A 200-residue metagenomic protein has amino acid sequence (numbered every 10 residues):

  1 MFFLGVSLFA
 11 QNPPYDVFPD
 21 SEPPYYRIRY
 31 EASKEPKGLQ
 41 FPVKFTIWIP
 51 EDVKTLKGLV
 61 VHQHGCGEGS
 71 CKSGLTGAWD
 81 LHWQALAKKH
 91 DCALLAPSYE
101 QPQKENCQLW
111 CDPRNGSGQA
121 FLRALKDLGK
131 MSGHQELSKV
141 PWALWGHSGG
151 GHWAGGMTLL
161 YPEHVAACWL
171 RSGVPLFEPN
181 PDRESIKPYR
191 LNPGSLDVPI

Functional and structural regions predicted by a protein language model:
F2-A10: Hydrophobic h-region of N-terminal signal peptides that target proteins for export in Gram-negative bacteria
A10-L59, K89-H90, W142-W145, G149-M157 (+2 more regions): A domain-start/cap signature at the N-terminus of enzymes
V53-K57, Q63-K104: Short substrate-entry loop that stabilizes the transition state in hydrolases
K57, S70-T76, E105-W110, G155-M157 (+1 more regions): Short, solvent-exposed loop/turn and secondary-structure capping segments
L59-Q63, A93-S98, P141-G146, A166-S172 (+1 more regions): Structural recognition of the beta-strand scaffold that forms the well-ordered cores of secreted hydrolase catalytic
G77-L81, C111-Q119, S148, L159: Soluble non-cytosolic domains of exported or imported proteins
L109-H134: Alpha/beta-hydrolase active-site loop
A166-I200: The feature captures the conserved acid-bearing segment of alpha/beta-hydrolase catalytic domains
